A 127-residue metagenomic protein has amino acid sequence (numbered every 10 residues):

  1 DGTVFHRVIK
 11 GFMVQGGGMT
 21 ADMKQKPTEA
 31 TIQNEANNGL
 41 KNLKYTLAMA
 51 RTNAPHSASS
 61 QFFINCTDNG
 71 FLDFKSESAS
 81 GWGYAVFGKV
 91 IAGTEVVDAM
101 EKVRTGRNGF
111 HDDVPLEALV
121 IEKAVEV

Functional and structural regions predicted by a protein language model:
D1-V127: Cyclophilin-like peptidyl-prolyl cis-trans isomerases
